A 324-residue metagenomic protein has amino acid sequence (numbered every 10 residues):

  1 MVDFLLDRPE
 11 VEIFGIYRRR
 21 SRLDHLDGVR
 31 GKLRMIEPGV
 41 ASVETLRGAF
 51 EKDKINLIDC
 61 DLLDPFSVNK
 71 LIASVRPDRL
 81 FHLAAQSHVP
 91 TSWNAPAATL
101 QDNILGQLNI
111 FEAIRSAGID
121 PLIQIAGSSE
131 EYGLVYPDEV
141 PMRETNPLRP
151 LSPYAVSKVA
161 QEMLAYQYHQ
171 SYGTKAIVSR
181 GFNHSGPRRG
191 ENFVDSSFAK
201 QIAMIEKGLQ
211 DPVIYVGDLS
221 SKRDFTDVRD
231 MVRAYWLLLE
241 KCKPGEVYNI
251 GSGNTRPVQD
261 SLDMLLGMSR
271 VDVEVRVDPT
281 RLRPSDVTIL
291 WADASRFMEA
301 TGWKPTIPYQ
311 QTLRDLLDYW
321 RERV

Functional and structural regions predicted by a protein language model:
M1-H184: N-terminal Rossmann-like NAD(P)+-binding domain of SDR-like oxidoreductases, especially those catalyzing
R8-E10, Y309-V324: Amphipathic terminal alpha-helices
R20, V135-P141, M163-D224, V228-L239 (+2 more regions): NAD(P)-dependent short-chain dehydrogenase/reductase
L63, N94, D102-L105, T145 (+8 more regions): Residue-level signal for the nucleotide or nucleotide-sugar donor/cofactor binding architecture
S74, L238, Y319-R323: C-terminal alpha-helix
A84-A85, Q161, A234, A292 (+1 more regions): Small-residue (primarily alanine) positions within well-ordered alpha-helices, especially packing/interaction faces
V213-I214, D218, G245-Y248, R256-D263 (+2 more regions): C-terminal "lid/loop" region of Rossmann-like NAD(P)-dependent oxidoreductases
M231, Y235, I250, S261 (+2 more regions): Non-catalytic, hydrophobic alpha-helical segments
